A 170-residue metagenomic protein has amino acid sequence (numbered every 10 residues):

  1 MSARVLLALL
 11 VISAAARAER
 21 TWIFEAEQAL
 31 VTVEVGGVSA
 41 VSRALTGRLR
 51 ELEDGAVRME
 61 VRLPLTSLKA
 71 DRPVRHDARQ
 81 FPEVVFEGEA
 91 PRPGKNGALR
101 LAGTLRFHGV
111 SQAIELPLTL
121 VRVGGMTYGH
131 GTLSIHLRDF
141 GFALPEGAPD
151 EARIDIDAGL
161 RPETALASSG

Functional and structural regions predicted by a protein language model:
S2-A8: Sec-dependent signal peptide recognition, specifically the positively charged N-region followed immediately by
A3, A14, S169-G170: Compositionally biased regions
A8-A18: Hydrophobic h-region of N-terminal signal peptides that target proteins for export in Gram-negative bacteria
A18-G170: Low-complexity, acidic/polar, glycine-enriched regions of mature
